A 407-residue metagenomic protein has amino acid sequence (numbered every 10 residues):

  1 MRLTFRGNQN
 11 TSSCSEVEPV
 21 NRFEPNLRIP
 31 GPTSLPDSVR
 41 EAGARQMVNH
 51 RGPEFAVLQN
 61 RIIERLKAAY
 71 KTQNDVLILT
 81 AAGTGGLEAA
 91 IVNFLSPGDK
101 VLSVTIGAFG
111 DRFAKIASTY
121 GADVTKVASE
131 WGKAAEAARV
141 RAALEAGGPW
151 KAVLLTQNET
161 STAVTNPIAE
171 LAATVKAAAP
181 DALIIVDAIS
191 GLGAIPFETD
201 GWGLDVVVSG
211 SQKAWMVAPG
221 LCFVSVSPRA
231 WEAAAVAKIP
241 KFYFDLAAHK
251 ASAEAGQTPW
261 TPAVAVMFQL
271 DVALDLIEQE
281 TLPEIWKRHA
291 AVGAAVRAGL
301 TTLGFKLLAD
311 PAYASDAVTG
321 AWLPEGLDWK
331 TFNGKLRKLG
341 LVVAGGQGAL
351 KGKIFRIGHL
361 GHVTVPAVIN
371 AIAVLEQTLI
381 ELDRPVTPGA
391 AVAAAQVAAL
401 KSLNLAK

Functional and structural regions predicted by a protein language model:
P19, A349, K353-K407: PLP-dependent enzyme catalytic core of the Aspartate aminotransferase-like
F23-T80, T84: A glycine-/small-polar-enriched, mobile loop at the entrance of the PLP active site in fold-type I
L35, Q212-T302, D310, N404-K407: Active-site C-terminal subdomain of aminotransferase-like
Q73-L102, I106, G110-A114: Conserved beta-loop-alpha segment that forms the PLP phosphate-binding cup at the N-terminus of a helix
A135-G193: Active-site phosphate-binding strand-loop segment of PLP-dependent enzymes
D200-Q212: Conserved active-site segment immediately N-terminal to the catalytic lysine that forms the internal aldimine
K306-K338: Conserved PLP-binding catalytic core of the aspartate aminotransferase-like
